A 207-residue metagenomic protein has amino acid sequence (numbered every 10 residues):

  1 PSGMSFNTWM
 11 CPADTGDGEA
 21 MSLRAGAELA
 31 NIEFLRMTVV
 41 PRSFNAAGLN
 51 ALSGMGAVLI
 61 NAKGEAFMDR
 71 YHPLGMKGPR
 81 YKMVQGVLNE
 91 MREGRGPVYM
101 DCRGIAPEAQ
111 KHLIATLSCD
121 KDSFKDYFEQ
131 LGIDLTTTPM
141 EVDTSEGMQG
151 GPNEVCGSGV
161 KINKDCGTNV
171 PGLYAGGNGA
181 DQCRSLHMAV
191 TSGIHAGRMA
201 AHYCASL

Functional and structural regions predicted by a protein language model:
P1-A46, V190-M199: Glycine-rich loop(s) and the adjacent beta-strand/alpha-helix scaffold that form part
P1-G3, D165-S185, S192: Short FAD-binding loop at a beta-strand-to-alpha-helix junction that anchors the flavin cofactor in diverse
D14-D17, C119-D126, V155, T168 (+2 more regions): Generic recognition of stable, solvent-exposed alpha-helical segments in well-folded globular domains
A27-V142, M199, Y203-A205: An anion/pyrophosphate-binding glycine-rich loop and adjacent beta-alpha core in soluble alpha-beta enzymes
L52-G54, E154-C156, Q182-C183: Short, small/polar residue-rich loop motifs at catalytic or cofactor-binding pockets
I60, I162-N163, A189: Hydrophobic alpha-helical segments, especially N-terminal targeting/anchoring helices
Y127-N169: FAD/FMN-dependent oxidoreductases across multiple families
